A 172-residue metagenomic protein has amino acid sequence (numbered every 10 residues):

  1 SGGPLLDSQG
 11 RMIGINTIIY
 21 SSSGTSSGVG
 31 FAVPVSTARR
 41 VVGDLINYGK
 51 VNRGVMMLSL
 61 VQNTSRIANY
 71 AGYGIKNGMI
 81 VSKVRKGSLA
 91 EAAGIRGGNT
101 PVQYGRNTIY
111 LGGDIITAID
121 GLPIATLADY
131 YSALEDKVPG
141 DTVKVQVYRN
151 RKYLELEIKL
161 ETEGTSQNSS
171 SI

Functional and structural regions predicted by a protein language model:
G3-P4: A residue-level detector for well-ordered beta-strand positions
D7-S8, M12, T37-I172: C-terminal recognition in membrane/secretory proteostasis and scaffolding
N16-I19: Short beta->alpha transition motifs characteristic of CBS
S21-S23, Y73-G74: Short, flexible turn/loop "capping" segments at secondary-structure junctions
S23-V29, V51-G54: Short loop-to-beta-strand junctions
G30-F31, S82: Glycine- and other small-residue-rich loops at beta-strand/loop junctions that grip anionic moieties
